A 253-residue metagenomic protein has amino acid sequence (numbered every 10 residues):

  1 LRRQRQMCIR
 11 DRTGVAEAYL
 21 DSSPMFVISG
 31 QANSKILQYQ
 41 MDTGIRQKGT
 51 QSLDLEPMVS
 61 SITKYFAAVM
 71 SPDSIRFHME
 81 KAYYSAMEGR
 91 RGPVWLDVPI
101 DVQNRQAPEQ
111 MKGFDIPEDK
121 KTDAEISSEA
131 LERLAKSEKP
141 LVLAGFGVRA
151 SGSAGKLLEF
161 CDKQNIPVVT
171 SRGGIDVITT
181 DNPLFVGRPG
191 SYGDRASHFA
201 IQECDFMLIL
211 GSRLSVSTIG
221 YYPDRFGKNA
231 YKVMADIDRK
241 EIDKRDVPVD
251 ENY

Functional and structural regions predicted by a protein language model:
R3-Q6, R10-Y253: N-terminal alpha/beta PP-like core and its mobile active-site loop of ThDP/TPP-dependent enzymes
